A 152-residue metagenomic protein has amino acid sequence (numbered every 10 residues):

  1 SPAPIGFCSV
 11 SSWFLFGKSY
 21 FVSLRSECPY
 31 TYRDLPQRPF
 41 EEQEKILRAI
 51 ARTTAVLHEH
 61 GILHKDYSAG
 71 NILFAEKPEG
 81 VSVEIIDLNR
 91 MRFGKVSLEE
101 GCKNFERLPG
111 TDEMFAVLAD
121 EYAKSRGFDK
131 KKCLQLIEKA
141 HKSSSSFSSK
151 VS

Functional and structural regions predicted by a protein language model:
S1-Y30, A49-H60, H64: Conserved ATP-binding subdomain of kinase catalytic cores across diverse folds
V22-F40, R90-M91: A glycine-centered beta->alpha junction motif in the catalytic cores of kinase/phosphotransferase enzymes
Q43-L47: Short alpha-helical scaffold element within the canonical Hanks-type protein kinase domain
Y67-F74: Hydrophobic residue at the +6 position relative to the catalytic HRD Asp in the kinase catalytic loop
F74-G80: Activation-loop N-terminal segment of eukaryotic-like protein kinases
V81-V151: C-lobe/activation-segment region of protein kinase-like
